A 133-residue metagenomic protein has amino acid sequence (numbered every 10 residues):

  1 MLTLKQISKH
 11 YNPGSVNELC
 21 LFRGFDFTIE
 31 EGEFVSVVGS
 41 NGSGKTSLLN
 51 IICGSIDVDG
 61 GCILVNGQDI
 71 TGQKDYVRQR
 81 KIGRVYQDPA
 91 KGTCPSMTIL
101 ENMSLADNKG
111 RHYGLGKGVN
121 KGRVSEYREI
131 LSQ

Functional and structural regions predicted by a protein language model:
L2, F22-G24: Conserved structural motif at the start of ABC-family nucleotide-binding domains
G24-S36: Pre-Walker A (P-loop) beta-loop-beta motif of ABC nucleotide-binding domains
V38-S40: The feature captures the beta-strand-to-loop junction immediately N-terminal to the Walker
C53: Helix-to-loop junction immediately C-terminal to a conserved catalytic motif
G61-D69: Conserved ABC transporter NBD signature motif
D69-G83, K91, Y113-K121: ABC ATPase NBD coupling module
S96-H112: Q-loop/switch helix immediately C-terminal to the Walker
G118-Q133: Conserved ABC ATPase "signature" region
